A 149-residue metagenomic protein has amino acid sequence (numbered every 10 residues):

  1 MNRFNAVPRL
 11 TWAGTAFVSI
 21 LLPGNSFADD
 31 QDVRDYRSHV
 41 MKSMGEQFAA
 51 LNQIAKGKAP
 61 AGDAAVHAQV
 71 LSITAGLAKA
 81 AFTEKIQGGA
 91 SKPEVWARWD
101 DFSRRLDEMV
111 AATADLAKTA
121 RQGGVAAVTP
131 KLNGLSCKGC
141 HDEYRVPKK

Functional and structural regions predicted by a protein language model:
M1-V7: N-terminal secretory signal peptides that target proteins for export/translocation
T11-L21: Bacterial N-terminal signal peptides
P23-N25: N-terminal signal peptide c-region/cleavage motif recognized by signal peptidases
D30-G134, K149: Extracytoplasmic c-type cytochrome modules immediately beyond a signal peptide or single-pass transmembrane anchor
N133-R145: The canonical Cys-X-X-Cys-His
